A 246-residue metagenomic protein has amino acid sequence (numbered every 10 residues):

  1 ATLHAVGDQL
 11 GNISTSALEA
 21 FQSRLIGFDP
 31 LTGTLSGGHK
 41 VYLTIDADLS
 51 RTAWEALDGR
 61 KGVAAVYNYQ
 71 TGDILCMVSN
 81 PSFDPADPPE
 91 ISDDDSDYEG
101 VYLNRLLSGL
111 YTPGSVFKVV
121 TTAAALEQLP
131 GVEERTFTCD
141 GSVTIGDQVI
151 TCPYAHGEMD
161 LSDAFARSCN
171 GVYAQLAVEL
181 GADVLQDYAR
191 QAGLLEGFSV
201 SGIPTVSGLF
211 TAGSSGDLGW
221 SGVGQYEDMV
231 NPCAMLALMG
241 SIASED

Functional and structural regions predicted by a protein language model:
A1-V63, M77-R105, L110: Extracytoplasmic/periplasmic proteins that interact with beta-lactams or build/remodel peptidoglycan
A64-Y69: Short hydrophobic alpha-helical segments used for membrane anchoring or interfacial signaling
Q70-S115, V120-D246: Beta-lactam-recognizing serine transpeptidase/beta-lactamase-like catalytic domain environment
